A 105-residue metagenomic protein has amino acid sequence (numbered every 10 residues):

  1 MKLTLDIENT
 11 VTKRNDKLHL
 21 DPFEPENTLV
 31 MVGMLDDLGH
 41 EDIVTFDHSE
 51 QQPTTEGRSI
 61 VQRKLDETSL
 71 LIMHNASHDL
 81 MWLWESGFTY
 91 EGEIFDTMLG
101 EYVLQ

Functional and structural regions predicted by a protein language model:
K2-T4, K13-Q105: Conserved DEDDh/DEDDy metal-dependent 3′-5′ exonuclease domain
T10: Conserved Rossmann-like nucleotide-cofactor binding loop
